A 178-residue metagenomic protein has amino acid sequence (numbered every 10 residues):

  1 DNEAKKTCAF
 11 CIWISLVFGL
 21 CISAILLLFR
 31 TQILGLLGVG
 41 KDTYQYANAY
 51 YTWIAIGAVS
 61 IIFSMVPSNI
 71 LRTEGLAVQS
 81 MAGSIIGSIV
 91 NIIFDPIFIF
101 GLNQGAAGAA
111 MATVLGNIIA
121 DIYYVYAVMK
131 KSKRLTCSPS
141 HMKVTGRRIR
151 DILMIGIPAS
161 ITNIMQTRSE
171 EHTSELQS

Functional and structural regions predicted by a protein language model:
D1-I14, V78: Transmembrane-helix boundary and interhelical linker motifs in polytopic inner-membrane proteins
C8-C21, G156, S160: Selective transmembrane-helix segments that form parts of the transport pathway or gating/packing helices in multipass
F10, G19, S23, G87-I89 (+2 more regions): Residue-level recognition of pore/gate-forming positions within transmembrane alpha-helices of multi-pass
C21-T52: Short membrane-interface helical motifs at transmembrane helix boundaries in multi-pass membrane transporters
S60-G83: Membrane-interface junctions at transmembrane-helix termini in multi-pass inner-membrane proteins
S88-D121: Membrane-interface helix-loop junctions in multi-pass transport and translocation proteins
T113, Y124-Q166: Interhelical loop/hinge segments that connect adjacent transmembrane helices in multipass membrane
E171-S178: Conserved small/polar residues in nucleotide/adenosyl-binding loops
